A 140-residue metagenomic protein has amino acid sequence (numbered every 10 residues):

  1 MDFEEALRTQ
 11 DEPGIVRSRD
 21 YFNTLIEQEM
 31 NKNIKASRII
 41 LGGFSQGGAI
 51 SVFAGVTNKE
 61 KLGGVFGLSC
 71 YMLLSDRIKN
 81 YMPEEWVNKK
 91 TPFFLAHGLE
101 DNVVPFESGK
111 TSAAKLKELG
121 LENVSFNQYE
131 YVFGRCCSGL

Functional and structural regions predicted by a protein language model:
M1-R38: Serine-hydrolase catalytic machinery in alpha/beta-hydrolase-like enzymes
D2-L7, E29, N58-L62, P92-F94: Generic detector of short, locally flexible boundary/turn motifs and exposed helical patches
I15, G48-V52, F106, K110: Hydrophobic alpha-helical segments
F22, L41, V65-L68, L95 (+1 more regions): Structural signal for hydrophobic/aromatic residues that build the beta-strand cores of folded beta-sheet domains
K32-W86: Primarily recognizes the serine-hydrolase "nucleophile elbow" in alpha/beta-hydrolase and SGNH/GDSL folds
C70-L140: The feature captures the conserved acid-bearing segment of alpha/beta-hydrolase catalytic domains
